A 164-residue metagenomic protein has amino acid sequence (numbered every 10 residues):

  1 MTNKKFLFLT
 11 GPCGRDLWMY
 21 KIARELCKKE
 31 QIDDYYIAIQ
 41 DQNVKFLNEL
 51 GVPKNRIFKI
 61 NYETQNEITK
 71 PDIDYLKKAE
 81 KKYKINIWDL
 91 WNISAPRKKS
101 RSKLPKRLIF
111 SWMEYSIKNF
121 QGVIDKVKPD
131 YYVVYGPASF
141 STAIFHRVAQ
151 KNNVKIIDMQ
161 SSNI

Functional and structural regions predicted by a protein language model:
T2-F6: Extreme N-terminal starter segment of soluble prokaryotic enzymes
T10-Y20, V134-G136: A short, glycine/small-residue-rich beta-strand->loop->alpha-helix junction that serves as a flexible
E25, Q31-F120, S161-I164: Conserved N-terminal ligand/cofactor-binding loop architecture of enzyme catalytic domains
K128-V133: Proline-aspartate-enriched helix->loop->beta-strand connector
A138-H146: An aromatic- and histidine-rich active-site surface loop
Q150-I164: Active-site-proximal region of nucleotide-activated glycan assembly enzymes, centered on histidine/acidic-rich loops
